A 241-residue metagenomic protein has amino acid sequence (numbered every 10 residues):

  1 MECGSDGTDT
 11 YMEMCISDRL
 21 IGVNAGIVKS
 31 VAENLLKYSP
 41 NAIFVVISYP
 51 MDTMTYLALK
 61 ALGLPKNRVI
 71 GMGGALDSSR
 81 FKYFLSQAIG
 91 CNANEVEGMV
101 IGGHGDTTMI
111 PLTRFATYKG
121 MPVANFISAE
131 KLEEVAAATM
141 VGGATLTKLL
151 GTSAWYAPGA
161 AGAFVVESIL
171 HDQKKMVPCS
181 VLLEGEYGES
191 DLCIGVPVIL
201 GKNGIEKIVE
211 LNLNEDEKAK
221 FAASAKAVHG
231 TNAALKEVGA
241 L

Functional and structural regions predicted by a protein language model:
C3-S5: Conserved NAD(P)H cofactor-binding loop of Rossmann-fold oxidoreductase domains
M12-I16: Conserved small/polar residues in nucleotide/adenosyl-binding loops
S17-K82: Rossmann-like NAD(P)(H) cofactor-binding subdomain of soluble oxidoreductases
L62-R68, L76-L241: C-terminal substrate-binding/catalytic lobe of Rossmann-fold NAD(P)-dependent dehydrogenases
